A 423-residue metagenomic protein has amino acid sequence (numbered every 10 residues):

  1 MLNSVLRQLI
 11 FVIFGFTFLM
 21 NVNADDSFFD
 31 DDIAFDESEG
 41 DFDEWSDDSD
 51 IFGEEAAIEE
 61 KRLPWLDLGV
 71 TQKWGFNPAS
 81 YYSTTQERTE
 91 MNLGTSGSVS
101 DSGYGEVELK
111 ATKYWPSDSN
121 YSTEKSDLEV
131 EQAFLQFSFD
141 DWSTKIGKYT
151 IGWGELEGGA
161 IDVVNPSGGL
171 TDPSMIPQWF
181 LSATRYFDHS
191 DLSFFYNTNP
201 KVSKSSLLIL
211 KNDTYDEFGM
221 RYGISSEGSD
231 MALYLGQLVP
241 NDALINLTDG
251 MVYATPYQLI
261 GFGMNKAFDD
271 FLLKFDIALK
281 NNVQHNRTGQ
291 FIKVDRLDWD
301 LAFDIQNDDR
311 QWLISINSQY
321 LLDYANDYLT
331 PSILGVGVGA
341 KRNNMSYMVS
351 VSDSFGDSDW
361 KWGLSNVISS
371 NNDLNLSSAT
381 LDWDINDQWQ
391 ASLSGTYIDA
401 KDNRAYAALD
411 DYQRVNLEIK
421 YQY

Functional and structural regions predicted by a protein language model:
V22-T84, G94, S122: N-terminal periplasmic/intermembrane-space "pro-region" immediately following the signal or transit peptide
P64-L66, D101-V107, D141-T144, H189-F194 (+6 more regions): Repeated loop/turn-to-beta-strand initiation elements of outer-membrane beta-barrel proteins
L66-W74, V107-K113, I146-K148, F194-T198 (+7 more regions): Transmembrane beta-barrel strands of outer-membrane/channel proteins
Y81-E87, S122-D127, L170-M175, L208-T214 (+5 more regions): Replace "Gram-negative outer membrane beta-barrel proteins" with "bacterial and organellar outer membrane beta-barrel
E87-L93, L128-A133, P177-L181, D216-M220 (+6 more regions): Hydrophobic, lipid-facing positions within transmembrane beta-strands of outer-membrane proteins
S96-V202, A400: Outer membrane beta-barrel
N265-V367: Detector for outer-membrane/organellar transmembrane beta-barrel domains, recognizing the amphipathic beta-strand
Y397, L409-Y423: Outer-membrane beta-barrel "beta-signal"
